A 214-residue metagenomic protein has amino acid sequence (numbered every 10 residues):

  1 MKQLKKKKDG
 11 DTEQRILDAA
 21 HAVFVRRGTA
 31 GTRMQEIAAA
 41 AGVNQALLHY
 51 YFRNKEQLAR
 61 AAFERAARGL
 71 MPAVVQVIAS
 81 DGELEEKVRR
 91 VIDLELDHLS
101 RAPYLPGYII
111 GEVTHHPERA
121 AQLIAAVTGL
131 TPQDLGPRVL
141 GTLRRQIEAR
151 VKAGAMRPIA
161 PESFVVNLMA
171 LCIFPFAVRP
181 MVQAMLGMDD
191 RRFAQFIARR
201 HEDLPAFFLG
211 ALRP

Functional and structural regions predicted by a protein language model:
M1-D11, D18: N-terminal intrinsically disordered/low-complexity leader segments
K2, L94-D97, R101, P137-R157 (+1 more regions): C-terminal peripheral helix-coil segments that are non-catalytic and often amphipathic
K2-L4, R60-V91, I124: Amphipathic alpha-helical linker/stalk segments
T12-H21, I37, A62-A66, L70 (+1 more regions): Generic hydrophobic, amphipathic alpha-helix propensity
R15, V23-Q57, A61: Helix-turn-helix
M71, V75, E118-K152, E162-S163 (+2 more regions): Amphipathic alpha-helical packing segments from all-alpha helical-bundle domains
V75-Y108, T128, Q133-G136, L140 (+2 more regions): Hydrophobic alpha-helical connector segments
K87, R101-A126, R179-G187: Amphipathic alpha-helical segments used for helix-helix packing
